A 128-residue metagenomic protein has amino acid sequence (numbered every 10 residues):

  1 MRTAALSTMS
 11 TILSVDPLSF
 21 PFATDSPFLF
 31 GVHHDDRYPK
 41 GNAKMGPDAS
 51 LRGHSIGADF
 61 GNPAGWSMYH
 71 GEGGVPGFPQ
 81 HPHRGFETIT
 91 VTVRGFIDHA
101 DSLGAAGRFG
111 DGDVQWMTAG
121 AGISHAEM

Functional and structural regions predicted by a protein language model:
R2-V91: N-terminal, Lys/Arg-enriched amphipathic/low-complexity engagement segments that precede the first folded domain
S19-P21, A105, M128: A generic local secondary-structure boundary/capping motif
Y38, G95, I123: Short loop/turn segments at secondary-structure transitions that flank enzyme active sites
V75, V91-D111, G120: A short beta-strand-loop-beta hairpin characteristic of the jelly-roll/cupin
H81-H83, H99, H125: Histidine-centered active-site/metal-ligand motif
V114: Walker A (P-loop) ATP-phosphate-binding motif of ABC ATPase nucleotide-binding domains
G120-M128: Ligand-binding loop in jelly-roll beta-barrel domains
